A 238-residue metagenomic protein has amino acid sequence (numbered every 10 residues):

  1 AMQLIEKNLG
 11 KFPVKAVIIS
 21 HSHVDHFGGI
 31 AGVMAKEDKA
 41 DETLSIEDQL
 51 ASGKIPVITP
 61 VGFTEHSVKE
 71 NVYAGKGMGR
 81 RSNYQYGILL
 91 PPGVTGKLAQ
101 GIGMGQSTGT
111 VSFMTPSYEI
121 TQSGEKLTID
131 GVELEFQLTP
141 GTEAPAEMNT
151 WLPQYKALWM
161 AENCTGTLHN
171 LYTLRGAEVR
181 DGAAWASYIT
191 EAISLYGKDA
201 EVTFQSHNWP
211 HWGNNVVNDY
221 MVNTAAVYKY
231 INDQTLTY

Functional and structural regions predicted by a protein language model:
A1, S112-S117, G124-T128, E133-T237: Metallo-beta-lactamase
M2-P56: Active-site metal-binding motif and surrounding structural segment of the metallo-beta-lactamase
I5, L9, E37-L44, T59 (+6 more regions): A generic secondary-structure signal for well-formed alpha-helical elements
H23-D25, F63, C164, W209: Catalytic metal-binding/acid-base residues of hydrolase active sites
G28-G32, S67-Y73, G79, H169-Y172 (+1 more regions): Short acidic, glycine/serine/threonine-rich loops at helix termini
A40-E65, N149, V227-T235: Acidic, His- and aromatic-enriched active-site or binding-groove loops in soluble protein domains that engage sugars
A51-S52, I58, G62-P140, A184-I193: Metallo-beta-lactamase
